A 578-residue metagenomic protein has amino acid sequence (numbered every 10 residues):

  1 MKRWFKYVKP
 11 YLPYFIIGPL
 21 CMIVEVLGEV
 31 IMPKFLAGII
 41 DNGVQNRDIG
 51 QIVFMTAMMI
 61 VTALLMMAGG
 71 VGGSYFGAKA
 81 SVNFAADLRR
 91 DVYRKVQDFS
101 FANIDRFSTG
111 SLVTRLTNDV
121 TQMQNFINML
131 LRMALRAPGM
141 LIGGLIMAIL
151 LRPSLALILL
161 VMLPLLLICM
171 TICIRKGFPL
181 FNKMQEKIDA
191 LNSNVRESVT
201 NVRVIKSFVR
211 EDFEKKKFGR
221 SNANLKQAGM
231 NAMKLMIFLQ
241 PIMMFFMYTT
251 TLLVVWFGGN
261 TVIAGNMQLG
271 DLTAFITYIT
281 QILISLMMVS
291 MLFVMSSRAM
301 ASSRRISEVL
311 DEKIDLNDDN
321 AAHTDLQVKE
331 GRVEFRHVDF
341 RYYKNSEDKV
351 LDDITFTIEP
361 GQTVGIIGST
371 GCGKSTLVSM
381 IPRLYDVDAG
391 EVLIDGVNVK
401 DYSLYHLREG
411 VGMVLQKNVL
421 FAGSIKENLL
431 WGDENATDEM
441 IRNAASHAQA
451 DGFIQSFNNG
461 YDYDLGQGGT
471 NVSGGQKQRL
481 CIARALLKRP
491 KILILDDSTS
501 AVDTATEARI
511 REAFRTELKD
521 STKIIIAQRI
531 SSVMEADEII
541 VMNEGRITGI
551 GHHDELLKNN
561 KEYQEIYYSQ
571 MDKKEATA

Functional and structural regions predicted by a protein language model:
K2-F5, P13-K34, M55, M59 (+5 more regions): Alpha-helical segments in transporter systems
K9-G72, F76, I149-S154, G265-L269 (+1 more regions): Transmembrane helix-loop-helix hairpins at lipid-water interfaces of multipass membrane proteins, especially the type-1
P10, D98-A102, N118-I127, L131 (+7 more regions): An intracellular "coupling" helix at the cytosolic face of ABC transporter transmembrane type-1 domains
L20-C21, G28-D41, T62-T109, V113 (+11 more regions): Juxtamembrane helix-loop junctions of ABC transporter transmembrane domains
N46-R47, V82, R90-T114, N118-V120 (+5 more regions): Short intracellular "coupling" helices and adjacent cytoplasmic loop segments at the cytosolic face of multi-pass
R47-F54, M147-V161, N231-R305, V309-L310: Helix-loop-helix
L326-A578: ABC-type nucleotide-binding domain
